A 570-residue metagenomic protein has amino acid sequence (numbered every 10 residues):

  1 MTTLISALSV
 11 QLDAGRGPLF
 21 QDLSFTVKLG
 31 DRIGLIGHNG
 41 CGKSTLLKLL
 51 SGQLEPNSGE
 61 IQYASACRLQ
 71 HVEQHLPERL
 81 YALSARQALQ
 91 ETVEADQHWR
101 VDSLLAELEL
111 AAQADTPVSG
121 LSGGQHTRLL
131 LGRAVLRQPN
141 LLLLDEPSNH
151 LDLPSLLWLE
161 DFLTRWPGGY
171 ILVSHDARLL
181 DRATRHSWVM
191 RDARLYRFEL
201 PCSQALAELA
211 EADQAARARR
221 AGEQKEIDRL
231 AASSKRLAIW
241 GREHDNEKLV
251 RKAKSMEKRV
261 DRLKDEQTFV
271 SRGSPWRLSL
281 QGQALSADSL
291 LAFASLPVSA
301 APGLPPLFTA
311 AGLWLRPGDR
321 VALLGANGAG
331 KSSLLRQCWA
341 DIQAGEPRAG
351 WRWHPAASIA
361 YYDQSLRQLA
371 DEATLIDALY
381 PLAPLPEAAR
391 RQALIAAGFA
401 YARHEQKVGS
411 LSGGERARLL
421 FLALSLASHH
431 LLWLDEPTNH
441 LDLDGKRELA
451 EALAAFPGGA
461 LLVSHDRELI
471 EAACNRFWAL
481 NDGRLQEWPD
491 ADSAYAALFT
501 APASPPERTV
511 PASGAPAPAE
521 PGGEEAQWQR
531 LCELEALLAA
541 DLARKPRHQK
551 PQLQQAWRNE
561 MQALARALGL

Functional and structural regions predicted by a protein language model:
M1-A216, L285-L570: ABC ATP-binding cassette signature C-motif
E211-L307: Flexible nucleotide-interacting loop at or near the entrance of a catalytic core
